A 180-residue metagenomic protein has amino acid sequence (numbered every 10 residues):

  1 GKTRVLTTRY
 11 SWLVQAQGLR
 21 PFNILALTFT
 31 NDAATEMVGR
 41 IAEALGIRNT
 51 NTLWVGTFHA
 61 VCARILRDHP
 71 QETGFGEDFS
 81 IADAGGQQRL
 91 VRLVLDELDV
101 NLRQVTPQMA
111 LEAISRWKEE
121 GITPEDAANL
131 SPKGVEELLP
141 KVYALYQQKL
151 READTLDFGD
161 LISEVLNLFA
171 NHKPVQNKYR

Functional and structural regions predicted by a protein language model:
G1-A82, N177: P-loop NTPase Walker
G1-T8, N23-L25, T35, A63 (+1 more regions): Accessory N-terminal region flanking or inserted into the helicase ATPase core in nucleic-acid motor proteins
H59, Q88, G159: Membrane-embedded glycan transfer/ligation machinery that uses polyprenyl lipid-linked sugar donors/oligosaccharides
S80-G86, A128: Microtubule-binding structural modules
